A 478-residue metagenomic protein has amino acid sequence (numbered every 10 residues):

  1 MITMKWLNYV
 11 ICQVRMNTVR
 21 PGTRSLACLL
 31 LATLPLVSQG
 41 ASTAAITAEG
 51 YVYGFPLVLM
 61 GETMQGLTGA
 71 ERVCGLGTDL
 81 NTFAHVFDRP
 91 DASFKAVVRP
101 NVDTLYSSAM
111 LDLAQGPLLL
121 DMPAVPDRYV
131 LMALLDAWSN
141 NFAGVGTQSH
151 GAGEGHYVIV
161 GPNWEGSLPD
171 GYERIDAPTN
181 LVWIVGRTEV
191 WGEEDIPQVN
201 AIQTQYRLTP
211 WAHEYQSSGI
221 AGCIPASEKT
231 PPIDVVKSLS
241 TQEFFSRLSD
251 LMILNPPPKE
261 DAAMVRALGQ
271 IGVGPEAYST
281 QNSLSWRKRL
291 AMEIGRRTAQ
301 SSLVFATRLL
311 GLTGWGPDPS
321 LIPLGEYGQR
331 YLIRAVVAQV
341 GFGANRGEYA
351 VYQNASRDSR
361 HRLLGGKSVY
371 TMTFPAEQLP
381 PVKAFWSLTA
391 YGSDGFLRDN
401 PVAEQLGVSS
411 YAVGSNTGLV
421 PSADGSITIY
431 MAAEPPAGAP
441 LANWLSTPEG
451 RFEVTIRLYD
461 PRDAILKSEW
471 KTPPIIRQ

Functional and structural regions predicted by a protein language model:
M1-M4: Methionine residue identity
W6-A27: Bacterial N-terminal signal peptides that target proteins for export
C12-R15, L31, G77, A226: General secretory precursor processing signal
C12-R15, L34-Q39, H85: Intrinsic disorder/low-complexity segments in short proteins, especially the signal peptide and propeptide regions
S25-P35: Bacterial N-terminal signal peptides
G40-Q478: A compositional/structural signature for long, glycine/proline-rich flexible linkers and loops on extracytoplasmic
